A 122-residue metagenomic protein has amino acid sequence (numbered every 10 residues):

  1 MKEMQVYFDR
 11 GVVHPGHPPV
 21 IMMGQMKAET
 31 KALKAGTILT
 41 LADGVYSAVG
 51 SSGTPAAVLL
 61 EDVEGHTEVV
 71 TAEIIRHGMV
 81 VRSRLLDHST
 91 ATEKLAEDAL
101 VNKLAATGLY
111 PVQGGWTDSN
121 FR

Functional and structural regions predicted by a protein language model:
M1-R122: Surface-exposed, low-hydrophobicity beta-strand/loop segments enriched in small/polar/acidic residues
